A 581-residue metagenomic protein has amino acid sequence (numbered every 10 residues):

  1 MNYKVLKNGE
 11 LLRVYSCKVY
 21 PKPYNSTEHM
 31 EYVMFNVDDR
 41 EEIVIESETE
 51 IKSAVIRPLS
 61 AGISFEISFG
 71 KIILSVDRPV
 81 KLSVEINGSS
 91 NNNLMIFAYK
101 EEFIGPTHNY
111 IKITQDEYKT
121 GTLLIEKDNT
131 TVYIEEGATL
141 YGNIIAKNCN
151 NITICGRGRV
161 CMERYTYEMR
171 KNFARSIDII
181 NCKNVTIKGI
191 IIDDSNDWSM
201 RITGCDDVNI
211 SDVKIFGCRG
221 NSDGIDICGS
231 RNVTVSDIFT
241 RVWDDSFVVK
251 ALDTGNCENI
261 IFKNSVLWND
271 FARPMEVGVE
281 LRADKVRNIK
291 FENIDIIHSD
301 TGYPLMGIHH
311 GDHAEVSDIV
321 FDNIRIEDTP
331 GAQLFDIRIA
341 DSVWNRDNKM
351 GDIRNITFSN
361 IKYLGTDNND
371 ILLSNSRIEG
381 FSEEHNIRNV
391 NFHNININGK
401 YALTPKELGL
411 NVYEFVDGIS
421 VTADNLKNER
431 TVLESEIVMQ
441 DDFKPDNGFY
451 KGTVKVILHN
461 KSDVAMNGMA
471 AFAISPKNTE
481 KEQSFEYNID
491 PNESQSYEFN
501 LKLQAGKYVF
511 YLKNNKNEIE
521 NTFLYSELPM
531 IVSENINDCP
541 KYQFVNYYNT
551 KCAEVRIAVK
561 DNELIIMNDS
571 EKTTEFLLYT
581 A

Functional and structural regions predicted by a protein language model:
M1-V438, D463-V464, Y487-D490: Extracellular/periplasmic carbohydrate-active domains that bind, remodel, or depolymerize complex polysaccharides
F35-V37, D442-Y450, R556-V559: Short, solvent-exposed loop/linker segments at the N-terminal edge of repeated beta-sheet extracellular domains
E41, Y450-V456, N562-L564: Structural beta-strand segments of beta-rich domains
A98-Q115, E527-Y547: Low-complexity, Pro/Ser/Thr- and charge-rich linker/hinge segments at domain boundaries
L458-S462, I566-S570: Asparagine-centered strand-capping/turn motif at beta-strand->loop junctions
V464-K477, E571-T580: Short acidic, flexible loop segments centered on an aromatic residue
N478-A505, A581: Intrinsically disordered, low-complexity Pro/Gly/Ser/Thr-rich segments with frequent PxxP/GP/PP motifs and embedded
L503-Q543: Terminal connector regions
